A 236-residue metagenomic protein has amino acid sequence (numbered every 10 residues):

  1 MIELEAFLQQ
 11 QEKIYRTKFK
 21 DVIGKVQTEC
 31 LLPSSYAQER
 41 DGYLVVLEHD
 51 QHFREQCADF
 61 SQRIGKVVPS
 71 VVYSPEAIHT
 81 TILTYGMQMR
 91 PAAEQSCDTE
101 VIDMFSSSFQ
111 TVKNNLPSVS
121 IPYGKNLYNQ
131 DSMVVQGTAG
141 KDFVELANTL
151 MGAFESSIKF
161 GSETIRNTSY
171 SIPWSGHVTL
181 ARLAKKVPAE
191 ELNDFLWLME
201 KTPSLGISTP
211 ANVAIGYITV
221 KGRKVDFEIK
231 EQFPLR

Functional and structural regions predicted by a protein language model:
M1-R236: Histidine-dependent nucleotide/RNA phosphoesterase domain, centered on the 2H-phosphoesterase fold with its duplicated
